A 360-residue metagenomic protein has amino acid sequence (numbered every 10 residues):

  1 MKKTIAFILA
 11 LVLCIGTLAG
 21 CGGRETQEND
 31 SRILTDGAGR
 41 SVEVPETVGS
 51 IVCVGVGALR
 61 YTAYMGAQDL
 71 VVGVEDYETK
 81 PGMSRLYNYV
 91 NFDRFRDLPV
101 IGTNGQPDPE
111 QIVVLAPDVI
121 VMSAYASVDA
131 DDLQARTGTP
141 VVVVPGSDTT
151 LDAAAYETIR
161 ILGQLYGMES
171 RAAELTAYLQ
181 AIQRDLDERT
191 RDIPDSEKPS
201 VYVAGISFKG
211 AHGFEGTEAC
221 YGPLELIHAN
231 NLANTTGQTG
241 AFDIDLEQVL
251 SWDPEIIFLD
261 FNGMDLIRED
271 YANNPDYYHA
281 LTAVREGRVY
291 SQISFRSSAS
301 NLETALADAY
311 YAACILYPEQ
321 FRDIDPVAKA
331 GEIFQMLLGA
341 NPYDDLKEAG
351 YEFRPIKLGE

Functional and structural regions predicted by a protein language model:
M1-T47: Short, low-complexity disordered leader/linker segments with a strong preference for bacterial N-terminal type II
G37-G39, F95-P109, G237-L246: Short helix-initiation/N-cap motifs at beta->coil->alpha
S41, D129-K209, A233-N234, R288-R354 (+1 more regions): Extracytoplasmic substrate-binding proteins
V52-G55, V72-E75, V119-S123, V141-P145 (+4 more regions): Structural recognition of the beta-strand scaffold that forms the well-ordered cores of secreted hydrolase catalytic
L59-Q111, V119, A124, L232: A short, structured surface patch at a secondary-structure boundary
I101, P109-M122, D245-N262: Proline-aspartate-enriched helix->loop->beta-strand connector
A126-R136, F261-N273: A ligand-binding cleft/hinge motif common to bilobed small-molecule-binding domains
H212-G240: Alpha-helical, coiled-coil/dimerization segments enriched in small aliphatic residues
